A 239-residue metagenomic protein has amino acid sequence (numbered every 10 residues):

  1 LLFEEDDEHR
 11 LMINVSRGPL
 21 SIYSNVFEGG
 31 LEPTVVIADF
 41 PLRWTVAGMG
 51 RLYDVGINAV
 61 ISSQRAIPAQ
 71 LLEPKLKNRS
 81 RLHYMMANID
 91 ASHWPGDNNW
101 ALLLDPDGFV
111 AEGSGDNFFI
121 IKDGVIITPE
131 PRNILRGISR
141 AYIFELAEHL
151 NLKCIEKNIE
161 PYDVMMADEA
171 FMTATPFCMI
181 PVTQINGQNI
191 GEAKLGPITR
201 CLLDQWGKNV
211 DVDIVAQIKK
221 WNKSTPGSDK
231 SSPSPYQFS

Functional and structural regions predicted by a protein language model:
L1, D7-Y23: Short, glycine/charge-rich beta-strand/loop segments that flank catalytic centers and engage negatively charged groups
L1, E5, E148-N151: A long amphipathic alpha-helix within ATP-dependent nucleotide-binding catalytic cores
E4-D6, P95-G96: Glycine-rich phosphate-binding loop signature in dinucleotide/nucleotide-binding domains
S16, S21-S239: Helix-start/capping segments and mature chain N-termini
